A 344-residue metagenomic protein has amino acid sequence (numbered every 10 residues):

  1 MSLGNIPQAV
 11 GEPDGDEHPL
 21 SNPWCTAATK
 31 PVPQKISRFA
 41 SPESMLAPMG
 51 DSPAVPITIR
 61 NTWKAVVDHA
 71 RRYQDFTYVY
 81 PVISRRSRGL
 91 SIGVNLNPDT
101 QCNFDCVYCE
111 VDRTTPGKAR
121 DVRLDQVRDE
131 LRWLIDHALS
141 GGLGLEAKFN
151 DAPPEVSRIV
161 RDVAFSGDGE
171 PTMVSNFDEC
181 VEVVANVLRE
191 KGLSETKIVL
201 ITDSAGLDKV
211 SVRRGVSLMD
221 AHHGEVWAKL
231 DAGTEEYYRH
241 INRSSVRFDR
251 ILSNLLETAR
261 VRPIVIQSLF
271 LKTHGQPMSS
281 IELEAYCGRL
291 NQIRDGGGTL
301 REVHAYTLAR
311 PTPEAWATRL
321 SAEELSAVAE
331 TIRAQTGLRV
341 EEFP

Functional and structural regions predicted by a protein language model:
M1-S2, P7, G11, H18-C25 (+3 more regions): Auxiliary Fe-S-binding modules of radical SAM enzymes
L46-D99, D105-V107, R113-D121, Q126-D129 (+1 more regions): N-terminal [4Fe-4S]-dependent radical SAM core
S91-N95, A164, V199, W227: Short aromatic/hydrophobic contact patches that present stacked aromatics for nucleic-acid/ligand binding
Y108-T115, D162-F165, I264-L269, T307-A309: A short small-residue
V111-H222: Conserved Radical SAM active-site core
D121, D125, S245, R319-S326: Short, conserved loop/turn and helix-capping segments at secondary-structure boundaries that abut family-defining
M173-T318: Conserved AdoMet/S-adenosylmethionine-binding subsite of the radical SAM
